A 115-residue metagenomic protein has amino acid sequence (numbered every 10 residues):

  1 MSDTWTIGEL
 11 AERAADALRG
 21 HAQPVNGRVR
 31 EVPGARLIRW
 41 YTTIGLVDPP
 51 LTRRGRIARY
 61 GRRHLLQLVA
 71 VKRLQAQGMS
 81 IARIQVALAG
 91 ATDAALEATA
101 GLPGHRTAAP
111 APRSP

Functional and structural regions predicted by a protein language model:
M1-A91: Basic helix-turn-helix/winged-helix DNA-binding cores and closely related short helical interaction motifs
G90-P115: C-terminal regulatory/oligomerization modules of transcriptional regulators
